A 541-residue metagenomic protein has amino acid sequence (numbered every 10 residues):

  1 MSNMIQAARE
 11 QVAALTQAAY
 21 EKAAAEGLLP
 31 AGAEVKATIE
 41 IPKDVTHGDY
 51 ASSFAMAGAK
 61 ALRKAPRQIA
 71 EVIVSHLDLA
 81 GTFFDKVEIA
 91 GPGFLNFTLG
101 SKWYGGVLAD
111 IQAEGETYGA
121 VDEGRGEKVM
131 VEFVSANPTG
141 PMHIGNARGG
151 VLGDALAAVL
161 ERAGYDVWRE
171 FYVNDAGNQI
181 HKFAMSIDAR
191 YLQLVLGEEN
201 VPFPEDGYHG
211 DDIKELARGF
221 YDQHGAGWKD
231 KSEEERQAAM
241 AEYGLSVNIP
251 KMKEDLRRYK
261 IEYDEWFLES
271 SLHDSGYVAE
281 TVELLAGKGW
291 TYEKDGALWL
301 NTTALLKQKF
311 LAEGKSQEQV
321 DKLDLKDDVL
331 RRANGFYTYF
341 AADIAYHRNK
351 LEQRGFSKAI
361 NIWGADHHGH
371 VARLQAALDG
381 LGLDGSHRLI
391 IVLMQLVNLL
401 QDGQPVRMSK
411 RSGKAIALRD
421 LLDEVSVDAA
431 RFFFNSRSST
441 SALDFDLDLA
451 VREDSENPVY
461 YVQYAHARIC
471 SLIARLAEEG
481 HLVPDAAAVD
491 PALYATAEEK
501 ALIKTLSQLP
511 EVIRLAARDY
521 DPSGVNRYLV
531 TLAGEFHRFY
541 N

Functional and structural regions predicted by a protein language model:
S2-G105, E116, A120-N541: Non-catalytic interaction-recognition regions
G106-I111: Short, charged, solvent-exposed linker or helix-capping segments at domain edges/interfaces that act as flexible hinges
